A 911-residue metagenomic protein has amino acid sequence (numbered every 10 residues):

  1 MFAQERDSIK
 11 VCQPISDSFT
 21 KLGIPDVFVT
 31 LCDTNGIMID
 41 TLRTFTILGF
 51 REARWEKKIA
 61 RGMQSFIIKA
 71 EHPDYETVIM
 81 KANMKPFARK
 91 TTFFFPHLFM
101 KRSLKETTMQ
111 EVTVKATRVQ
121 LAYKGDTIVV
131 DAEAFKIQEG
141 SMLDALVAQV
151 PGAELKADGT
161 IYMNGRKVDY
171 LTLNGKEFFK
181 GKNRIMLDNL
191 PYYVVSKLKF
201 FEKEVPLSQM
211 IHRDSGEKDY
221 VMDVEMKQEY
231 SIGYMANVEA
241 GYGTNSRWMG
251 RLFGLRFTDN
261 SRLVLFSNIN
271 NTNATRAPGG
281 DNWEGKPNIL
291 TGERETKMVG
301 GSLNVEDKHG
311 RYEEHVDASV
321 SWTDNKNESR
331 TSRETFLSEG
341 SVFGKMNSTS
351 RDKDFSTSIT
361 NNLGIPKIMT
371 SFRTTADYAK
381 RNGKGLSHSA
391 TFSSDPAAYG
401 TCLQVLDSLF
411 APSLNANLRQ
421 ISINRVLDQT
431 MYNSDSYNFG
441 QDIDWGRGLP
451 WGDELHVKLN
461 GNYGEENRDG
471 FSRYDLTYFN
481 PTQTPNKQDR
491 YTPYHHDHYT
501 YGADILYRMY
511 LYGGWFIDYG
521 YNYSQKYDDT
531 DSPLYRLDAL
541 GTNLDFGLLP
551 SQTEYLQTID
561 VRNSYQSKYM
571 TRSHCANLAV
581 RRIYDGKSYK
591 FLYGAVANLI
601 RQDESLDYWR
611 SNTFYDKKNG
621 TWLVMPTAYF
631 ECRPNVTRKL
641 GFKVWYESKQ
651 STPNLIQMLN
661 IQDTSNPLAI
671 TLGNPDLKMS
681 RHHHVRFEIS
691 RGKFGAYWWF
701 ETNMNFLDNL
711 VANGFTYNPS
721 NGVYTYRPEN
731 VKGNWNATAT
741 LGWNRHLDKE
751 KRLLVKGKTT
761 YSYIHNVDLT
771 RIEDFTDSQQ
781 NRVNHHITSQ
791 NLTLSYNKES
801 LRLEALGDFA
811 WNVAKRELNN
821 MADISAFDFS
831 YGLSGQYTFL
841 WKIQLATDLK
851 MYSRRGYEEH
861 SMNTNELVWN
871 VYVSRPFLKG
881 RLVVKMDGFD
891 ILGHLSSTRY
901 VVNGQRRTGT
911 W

Functional and structural regions predicted by a protein language model:
S8, P14-P25, C32, R118: Structural motif
T30, K69-P73, K90-A134, K156-D158 (+2 more regions): Short, acidic, small-residue-rich periplasmic hinge/interaction motif at the N-terminus of Gram-negative outer-membrane
N35-I39, A60-M84: A short, solvent-exposed loop/turn motif at the edges and junctions of modular extracellular/periplasmic domains
N35-R54: Short, acidic Ser/Thr/Gly-rich low-complexity loop/linker segments typical of extracellular and cell-surface proteins
F50-S65, Q138: Short Pro-Gly-centered beta-turn/loop motif in secreted/extracellular proteins
D144-F179, K197, L207-G216: Extracytoplasmic beta-strand/coil segments of soluble accessory domains associated with Gram-negative outer-membrane
K176-E204, D259: Short acidic/polar hinge/loop motifs at secondary-structure boundaries that mediate gating or recognition
G181-R184, E204-S246, S261-K693, Y697-W911: Primarily recognizes Gram-negative and organellar outer-membrane beta-barrels
